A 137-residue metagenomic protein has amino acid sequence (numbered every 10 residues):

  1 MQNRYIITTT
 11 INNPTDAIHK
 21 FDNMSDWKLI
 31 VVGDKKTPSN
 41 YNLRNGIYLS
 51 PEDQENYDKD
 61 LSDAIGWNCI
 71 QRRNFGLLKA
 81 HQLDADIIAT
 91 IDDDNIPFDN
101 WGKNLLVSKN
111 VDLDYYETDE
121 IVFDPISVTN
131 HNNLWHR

Functional and structural regions predicted by a protein language model:
M1-I30: N-proximal low-complexity "stem/linker" segments adjacent to membrane-targeting elements
N12-P14, T37, I96: Surface-exposed, flexible loop/turn segments at secondary-structure boundaries
V32-K36: Acidic ATP/Mg2+-coordinating residue in the GHKL
T37-D84, D99-L113: Active-site-proximal specificity loops/subdomain of glycosyltransferases
I88: Short aromatic/hydrophobic "clamp" motif used to bind/position activated sugar donors
I91: Catalytic metal- and UDP-sugar-binding loop of GT-A-like glycosyltransferases, i.e., residues flanking the conserved
I96-R137: Conserved donor-nucleotide/metal-binding helix-loop-beta segment in metal-dependent transferases, i.e., the alpha-helix
